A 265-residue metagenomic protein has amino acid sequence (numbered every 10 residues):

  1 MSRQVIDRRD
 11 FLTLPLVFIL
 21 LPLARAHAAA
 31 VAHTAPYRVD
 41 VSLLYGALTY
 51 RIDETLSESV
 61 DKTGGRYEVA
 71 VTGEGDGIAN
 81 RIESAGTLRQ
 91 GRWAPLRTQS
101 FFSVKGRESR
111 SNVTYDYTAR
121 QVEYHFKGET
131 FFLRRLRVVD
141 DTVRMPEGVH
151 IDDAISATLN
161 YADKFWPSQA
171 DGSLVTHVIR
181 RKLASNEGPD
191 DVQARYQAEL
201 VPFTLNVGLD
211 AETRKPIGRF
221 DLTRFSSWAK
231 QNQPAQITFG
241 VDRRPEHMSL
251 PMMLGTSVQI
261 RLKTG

Functional and structural regions predicted by a protein language model:
M1-R25: N-terminal secretory signal peptides
V5, V138, H150-I151, G208 (+2 more regions): Intrinsically disordered, low-complexity peptide-like regions
R9-L12, T118, H125, A154-I155 (+1 more regions): Intrinsically disordered, low-complexity regions of eukaryotic proteins
A29-Y117, F165-G265: Acidic, serine/threonine-rich low-complexity disordered tracts
R97-R144: Surface-exposed, polar helix/loop patches in the mature regions of secreted/periplasmic/lumenal proteins that form
R135-N160: Short, well-ordered, aromatic-rich surface patches in folded extracellular/luminal domains
